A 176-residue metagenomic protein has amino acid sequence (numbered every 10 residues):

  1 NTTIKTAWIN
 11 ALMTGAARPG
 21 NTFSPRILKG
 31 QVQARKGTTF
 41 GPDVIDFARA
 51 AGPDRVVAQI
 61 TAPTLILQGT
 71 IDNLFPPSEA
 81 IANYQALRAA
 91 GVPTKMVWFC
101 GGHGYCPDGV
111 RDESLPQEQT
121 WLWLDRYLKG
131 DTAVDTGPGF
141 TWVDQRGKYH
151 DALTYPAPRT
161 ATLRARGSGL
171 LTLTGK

Functional and structural regions predicted by a protein language model:
N1-Q59, D131-G137, V143: Accessory cap/linker subdomain of secreted extracellular hydrolases
I60, I66-Q68, D72: Short beta-strand/loop motif that positions the catalytic acidic residue of the alpha/beta-hydrolase fold
L65-L67, K95-V97, L163-A165: Hydrophobic/aromatic beta-strand patches that form the interior of the parallel beta-sheet core in alpha/beta enzyme
N73-E79: Conserved alpha/beta-hydrolase "acid-adjacent" motif
P76, Y105-D108: Extracytoplasmic/secreted cell-surface and envelope-processing proteins
L87-Y105: Catalytic histidine neighborhood in serine/cysteine hydrolases with alpha/beta-hydrolase-type architecture
R111-K176: C-terminal, loop-rich substrate-recognition/catalytic regions characterized by aromatic stacking residues
